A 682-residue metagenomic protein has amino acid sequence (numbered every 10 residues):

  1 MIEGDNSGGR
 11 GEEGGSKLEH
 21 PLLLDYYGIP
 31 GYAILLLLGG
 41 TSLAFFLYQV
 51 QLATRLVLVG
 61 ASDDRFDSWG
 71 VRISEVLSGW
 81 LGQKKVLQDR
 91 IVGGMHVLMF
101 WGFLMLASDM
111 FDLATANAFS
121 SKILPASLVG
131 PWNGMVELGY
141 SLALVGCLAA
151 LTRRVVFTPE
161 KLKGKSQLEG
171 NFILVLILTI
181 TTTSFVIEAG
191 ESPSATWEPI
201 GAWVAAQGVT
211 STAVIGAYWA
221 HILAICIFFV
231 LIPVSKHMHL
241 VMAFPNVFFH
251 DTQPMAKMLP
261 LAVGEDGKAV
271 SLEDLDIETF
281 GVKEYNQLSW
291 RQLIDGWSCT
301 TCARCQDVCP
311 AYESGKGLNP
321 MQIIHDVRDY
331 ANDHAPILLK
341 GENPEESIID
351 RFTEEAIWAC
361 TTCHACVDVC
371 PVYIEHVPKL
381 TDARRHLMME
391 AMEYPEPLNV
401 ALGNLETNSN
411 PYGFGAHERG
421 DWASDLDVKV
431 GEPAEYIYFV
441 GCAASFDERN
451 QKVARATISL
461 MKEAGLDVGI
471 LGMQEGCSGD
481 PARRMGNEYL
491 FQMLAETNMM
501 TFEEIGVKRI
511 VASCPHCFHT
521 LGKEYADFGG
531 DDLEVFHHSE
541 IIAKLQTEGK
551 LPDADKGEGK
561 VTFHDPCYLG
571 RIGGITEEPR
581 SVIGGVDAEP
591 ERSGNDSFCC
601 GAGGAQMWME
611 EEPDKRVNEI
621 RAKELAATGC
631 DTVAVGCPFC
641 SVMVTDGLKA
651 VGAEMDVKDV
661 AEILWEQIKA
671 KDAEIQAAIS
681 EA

Functional and structural regions predicted by a protein language model:
G11, G15-A149, V156, Q287-G296 (+5 more regions): Iron-sulfur-cluster electron-transfer modules
L37-F45, L144, L178-T179, T212-F248: Alpha-helical membrane-embedded segments
F46-D64, A116-F119, A149-Q167, V186-W197 (+3 more regions): Juxtamembrane/interface segments at transmembrane-helix termini
V57-W80, K161-N171, P199-V204, V241-L272 (+3 more regions): Juxtamembrane inter-helical linkers in multi-pass membrane proteins
R65-F66, Q88-G93, P125-M135, P159-T179 (+2 more regions): Membrane-interface segments at loop-to-transmembrane junctions
V97-A107, F172-S192: Hydrophobic alpha-helical membrane-insertion segments
F229-I357, N408: Ferredoxin-type iron-sulfur electron-transfer modules and their immediate structural context
V440-H537, Y568-A682: Cofactor-cradling patches in redox/metallo enzymes
